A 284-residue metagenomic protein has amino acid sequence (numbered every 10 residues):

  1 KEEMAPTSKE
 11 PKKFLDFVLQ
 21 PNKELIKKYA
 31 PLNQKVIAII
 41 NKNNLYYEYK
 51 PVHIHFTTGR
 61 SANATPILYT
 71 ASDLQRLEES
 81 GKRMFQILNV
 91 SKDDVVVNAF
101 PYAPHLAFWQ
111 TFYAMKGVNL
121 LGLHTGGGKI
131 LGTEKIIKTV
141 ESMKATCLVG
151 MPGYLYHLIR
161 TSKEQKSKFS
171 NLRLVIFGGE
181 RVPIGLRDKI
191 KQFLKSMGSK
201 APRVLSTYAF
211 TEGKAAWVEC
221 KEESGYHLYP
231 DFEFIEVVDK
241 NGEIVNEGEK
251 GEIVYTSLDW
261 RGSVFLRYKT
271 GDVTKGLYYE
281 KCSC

Functional and structural regions predicted by a protein language model:
K1-F56, A62-E79, R83-I87, S142: Nucleotide 5′-phosphate-binding alpha/beta core
K28, Q34-K42, Q86-N89, M115-G122 (+2 more regions): Short N-terminal helix-initiation segments at or just after the protein's N-terminus
A38-I40, P66-I67, V95-N98, L121-G122 (+1 more regions): A short, structure-level motif marking secondary-structure boundaries and short turns
T57-T58, V96: Hydrophobic alpha-helical segments that mediate membrane insertion or helix-helix packing
G59-R60, F210: A short acidic Gly-Thr/Ser loop motif
T70-M84, V95-H157: AMP-binding/adenylate-forming
V90-D94: Short helix-loop-beta connector
L121-C284: Active-site glycine/GP-rich loop and adjacent strand/helix microenvironment that borders small-molecule binding pockets
